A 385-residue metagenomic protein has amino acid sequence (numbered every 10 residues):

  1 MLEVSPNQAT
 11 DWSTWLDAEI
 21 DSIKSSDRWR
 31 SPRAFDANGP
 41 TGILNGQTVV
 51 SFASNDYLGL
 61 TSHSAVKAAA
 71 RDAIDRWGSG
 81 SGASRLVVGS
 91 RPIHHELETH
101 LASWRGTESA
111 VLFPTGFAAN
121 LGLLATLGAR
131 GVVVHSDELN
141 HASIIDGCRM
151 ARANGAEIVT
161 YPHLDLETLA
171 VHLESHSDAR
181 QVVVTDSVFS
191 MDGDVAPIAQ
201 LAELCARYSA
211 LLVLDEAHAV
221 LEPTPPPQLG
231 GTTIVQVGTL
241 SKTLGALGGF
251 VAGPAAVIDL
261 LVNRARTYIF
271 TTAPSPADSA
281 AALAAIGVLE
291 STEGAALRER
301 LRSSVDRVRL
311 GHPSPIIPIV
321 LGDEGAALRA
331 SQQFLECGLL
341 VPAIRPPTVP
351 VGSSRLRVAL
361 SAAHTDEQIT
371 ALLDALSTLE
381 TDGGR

Functional and structural regions predicted by a protein language model:
M1, S64, A68-D72, R76 (+4 more regions): PLP-dependent enzyme catalytic core of the Aspartate aminotransferase-like
L2, W12-S79, A210: N-terminal "arm"/small-domain region of PLP-dependent enzymes with the aminotransferase-like
A68, D72-T115: Conserved N-terminal alpha-helix of the aminotransferase class I/II PLP-enzyme fold
L123-A142: Conserved PLP-anchoring active-site segment centered on the Schiff-base-forming lysine
I158-L214: Active-site phosphate-binding strand-loop segment of PLP-dependent enzymes
S209-A210, P226-L244, D259-N263: Conserved active-site segment immediately N-terminal to the catalytic lysine that forms the internal aldimine
T243-H312: PLP-dependent aminotransferase class I/II
A295-G338, P346-T348, G352-L356, L360-A362: Conserved PLP-binding catalytic core of the aspartate aminotransferase-like
